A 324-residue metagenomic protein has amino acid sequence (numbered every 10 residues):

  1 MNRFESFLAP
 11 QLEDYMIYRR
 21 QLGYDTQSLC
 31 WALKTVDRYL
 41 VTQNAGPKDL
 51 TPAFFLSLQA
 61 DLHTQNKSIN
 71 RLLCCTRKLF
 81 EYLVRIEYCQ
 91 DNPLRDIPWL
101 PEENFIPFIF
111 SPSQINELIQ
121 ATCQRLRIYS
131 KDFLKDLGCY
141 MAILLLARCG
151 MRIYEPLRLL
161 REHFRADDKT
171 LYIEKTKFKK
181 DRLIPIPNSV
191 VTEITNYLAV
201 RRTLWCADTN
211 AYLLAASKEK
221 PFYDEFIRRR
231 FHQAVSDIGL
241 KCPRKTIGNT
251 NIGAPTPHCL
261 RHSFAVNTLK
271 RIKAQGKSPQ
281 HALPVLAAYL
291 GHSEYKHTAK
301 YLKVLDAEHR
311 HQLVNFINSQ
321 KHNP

Functional and structural regions predicted by a protein language model:
M1-P324: Conserved catalytic core of the tyrosine transesterase superfamily
